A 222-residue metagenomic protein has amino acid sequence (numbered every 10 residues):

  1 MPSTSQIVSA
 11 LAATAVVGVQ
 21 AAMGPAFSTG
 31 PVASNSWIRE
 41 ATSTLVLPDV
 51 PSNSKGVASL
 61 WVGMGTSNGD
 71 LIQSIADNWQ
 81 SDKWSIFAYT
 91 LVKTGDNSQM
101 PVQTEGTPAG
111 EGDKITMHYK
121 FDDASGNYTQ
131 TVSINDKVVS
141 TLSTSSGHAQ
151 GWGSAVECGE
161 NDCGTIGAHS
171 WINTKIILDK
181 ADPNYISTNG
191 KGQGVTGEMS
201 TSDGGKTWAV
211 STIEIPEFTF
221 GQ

Functional and structural regions predicted by a protein language model:
M1-A21: Fungal secretory targeting signals
G18-Q222: Exposed, interaction-prone regions of secreted/extracellular proteins
